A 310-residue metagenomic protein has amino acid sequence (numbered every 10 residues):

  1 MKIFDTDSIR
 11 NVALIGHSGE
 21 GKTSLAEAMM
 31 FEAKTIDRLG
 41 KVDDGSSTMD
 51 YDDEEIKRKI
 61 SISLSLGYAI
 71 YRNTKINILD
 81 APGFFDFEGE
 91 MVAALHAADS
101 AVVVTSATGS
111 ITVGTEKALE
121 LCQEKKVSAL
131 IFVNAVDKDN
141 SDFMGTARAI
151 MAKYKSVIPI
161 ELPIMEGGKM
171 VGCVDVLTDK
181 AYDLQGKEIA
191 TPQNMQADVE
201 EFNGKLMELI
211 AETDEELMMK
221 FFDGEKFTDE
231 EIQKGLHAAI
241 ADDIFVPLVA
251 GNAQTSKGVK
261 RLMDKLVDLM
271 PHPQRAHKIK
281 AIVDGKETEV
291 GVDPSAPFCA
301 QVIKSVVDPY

Functional and structural regions predicted by a protein language model:
M1-Y310: Structural and coupling elements of P-loop NTPases
